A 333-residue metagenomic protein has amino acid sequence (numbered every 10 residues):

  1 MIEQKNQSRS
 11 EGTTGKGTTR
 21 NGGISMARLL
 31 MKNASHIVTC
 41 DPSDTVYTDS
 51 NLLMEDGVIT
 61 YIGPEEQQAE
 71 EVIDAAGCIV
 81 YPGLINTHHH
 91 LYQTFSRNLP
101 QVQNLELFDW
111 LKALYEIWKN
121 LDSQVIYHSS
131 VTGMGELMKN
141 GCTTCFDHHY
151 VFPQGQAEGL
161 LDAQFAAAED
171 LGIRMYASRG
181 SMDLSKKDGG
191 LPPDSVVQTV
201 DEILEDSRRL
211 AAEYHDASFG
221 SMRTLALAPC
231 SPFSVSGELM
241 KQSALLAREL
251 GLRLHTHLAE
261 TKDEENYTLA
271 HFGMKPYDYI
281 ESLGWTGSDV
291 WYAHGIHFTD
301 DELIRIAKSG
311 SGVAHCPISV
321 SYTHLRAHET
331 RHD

Functional and structural regions predicted by a protein language model:
M1-Q4, G12, R20-Q68, C78-I79: N-terminal metal-binding scaffold of metallo-dependent hydrolase/deaminase domains
Q4-Q7, H332: Low-complexity, intrinsically disordered or signal/transmembrane-proximal segments
R28-N33, Q67-A113, V131, G135-K139 (+1 more regions): Replace "His-x-His-based motif
A34, L52, G57, G77 (+7 more regions): Divalent metal-coordination and catalytic microenvironments
L53, R97-H148, P153-R174, L204-F219: Alpha-helical scaffold segments that flank or form the walls of functional sites
Q154-I296, L303: Metal-coordinating catalytic core of metallo-dependent amide/deamination hydrolases
T323-H332: Conserved small/polar residues in nucleotide/adenosyl-binding loops
